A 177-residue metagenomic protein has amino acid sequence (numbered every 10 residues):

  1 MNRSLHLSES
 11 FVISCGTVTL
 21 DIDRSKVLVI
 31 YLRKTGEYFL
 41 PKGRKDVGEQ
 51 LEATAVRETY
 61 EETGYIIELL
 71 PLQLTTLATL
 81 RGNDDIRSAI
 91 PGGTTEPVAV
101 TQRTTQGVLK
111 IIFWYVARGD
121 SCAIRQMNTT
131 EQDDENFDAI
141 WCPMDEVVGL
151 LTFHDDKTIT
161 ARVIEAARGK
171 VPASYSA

Functional and structural regions predicted by a protein language model:
M1-I22: Acidic, metal-coordinating catalytic segment for phosphate/diphosphate chemistry, firing primarily on the Nudix
M1-S8, R168-A177: Eukaryotic N-terminal low-complexity, Ser/Thr- and Lys/Arg-rich leader segments that predominantly function as
V12, R33-T35, V108-I112: Short connector loops at helix/strand junctions that flank enzyme active sites, especially segments positioning acidic
G16, K26, D138: Conserved beta-strand and immediately adjacent loop positions that scaffold enzyme active sites
D23-R81, A177: Conserved Nudix-box catalytic region and its N-terminal flanking loop in Nudix hydrolases and closely related
T79-Q126: Active-site-adjacent beta-strand/loop module that shapes the phosphate/pyrophosphate-binding cleft
L109-A161: NUDIX/MutT-family hydrolases
